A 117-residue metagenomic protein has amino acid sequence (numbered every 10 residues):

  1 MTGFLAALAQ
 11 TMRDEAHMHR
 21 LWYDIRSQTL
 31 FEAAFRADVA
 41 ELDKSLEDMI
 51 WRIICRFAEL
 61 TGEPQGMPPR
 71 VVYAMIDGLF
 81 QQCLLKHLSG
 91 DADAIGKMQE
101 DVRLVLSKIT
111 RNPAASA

Functional and structural regions predicted by a protein language model:
M1-M18, Q65, P69-Y73: Hydrophobic alpha-helical connector segments
T2-Q10, E41-D48, R52, K97-D101: Alpha-helical structural segments
Q10, D24-F31: Short helix-capping/turn signature of helix-turn-helix
D14-Y23, A33-E59: Amphipathic alpha-helical packing segments from all-alpha helical-bundle domains
A16-H19, Y23-R26, L104-T110: Short N-terminal helix-initiation segments at or just after the protein's N-terminus
W22-S27, A74, G78: Short hydrophobic/aromatic-rich motifs at helix boundaries and adjacent loops
Q28, S45-D48, L79: A short structural micro-motif
R36-A40, F57-A117: Hydrophobic/aromatic-rich alpha-helical bundle segments in the mid-to-C-terminal region
